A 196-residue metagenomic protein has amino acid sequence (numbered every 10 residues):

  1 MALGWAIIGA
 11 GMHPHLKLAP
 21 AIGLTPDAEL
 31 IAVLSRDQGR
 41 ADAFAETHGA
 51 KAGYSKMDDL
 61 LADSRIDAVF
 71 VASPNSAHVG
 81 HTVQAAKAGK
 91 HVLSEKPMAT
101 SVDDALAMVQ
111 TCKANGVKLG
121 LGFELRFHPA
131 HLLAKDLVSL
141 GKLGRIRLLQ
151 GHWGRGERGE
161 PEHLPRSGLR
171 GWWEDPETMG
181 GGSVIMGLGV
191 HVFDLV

Functional and structural regions predicted by a protein language model:
M1-H48: N-terminal Rossmann-like dinucleotide-binding module
I8-L18, L61-V69, N115-V117: A broad helix-preferring feature
P14, Y54, L93-S94, L119-L121 (+1 more regions): Hydrophobic residues in well-ordered beta-strands that form the structural core
K51-T111: Beta-loop-alpha module in the N-terminal Rossmann-like domain of NAD(P)-dependent dehydrogenases, especially those
K96-P97, F123-L125, W153: Short strand-turn motif at the edge of the Rossmann-like AdoMet-binding core
A107-L125, R145-L149: Rossmann-fold dehydrogenase core element
H128-V196: Predominantly a Rossmann-like dinucleotide-binding segment in NAD(P)-dependent oxidoreductases
